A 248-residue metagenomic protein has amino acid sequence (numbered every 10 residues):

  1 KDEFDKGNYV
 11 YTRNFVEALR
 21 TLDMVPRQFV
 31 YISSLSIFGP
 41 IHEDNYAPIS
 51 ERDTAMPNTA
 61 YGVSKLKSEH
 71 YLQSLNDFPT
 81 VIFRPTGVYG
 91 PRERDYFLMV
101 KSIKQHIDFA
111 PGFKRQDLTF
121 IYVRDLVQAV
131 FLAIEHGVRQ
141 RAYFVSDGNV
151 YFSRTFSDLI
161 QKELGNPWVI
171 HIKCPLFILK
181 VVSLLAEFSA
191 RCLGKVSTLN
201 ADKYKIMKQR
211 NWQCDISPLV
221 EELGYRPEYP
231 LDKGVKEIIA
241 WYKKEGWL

Functional and structural regions predicted by a protein language model:
F4: A hydrophobic alpha-helix adjacent to the NAD(P)-binding/active-site core of NAD(P)-dependent oxidoreductases, strongly
R13-A60, V81: Conserved Rossmann-fold NAD(P)-dependent oxidoreductase catalytic core, especially the SDR/UDP-sugar
V63, K67, E93-L98, G112-I134 (+2 more regions): Substrate-positioning beta->alpha
E69-P91: Conserved beta-loop-beta element that borders a ligand/cofactor-binding pocket
V123, D158, V182-R226: Conserved C-terminal active-site "lid" loop/helix of NAD(P)H-dependent oxidoreductases that clamps the redox cofactor
A133-T198, D232, K236-I239: Mid/C-terminal beta-alpha module of Rossmann-like enzyme folds, strongest in SDR-family dehydrogenases/epimerases
C214-E222, R226-L248: Amphipathic terminal alpha-helices
